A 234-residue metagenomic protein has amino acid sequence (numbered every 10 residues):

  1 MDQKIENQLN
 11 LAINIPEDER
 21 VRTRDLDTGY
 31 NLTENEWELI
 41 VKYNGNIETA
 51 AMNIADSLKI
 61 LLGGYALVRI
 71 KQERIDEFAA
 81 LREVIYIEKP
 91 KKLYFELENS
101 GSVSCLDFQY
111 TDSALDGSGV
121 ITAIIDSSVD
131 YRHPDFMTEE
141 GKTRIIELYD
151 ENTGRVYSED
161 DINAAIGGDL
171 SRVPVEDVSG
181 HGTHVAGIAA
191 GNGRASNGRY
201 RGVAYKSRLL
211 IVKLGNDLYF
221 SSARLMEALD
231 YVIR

Functional and structural regions predicted by a protein language model:
M1-A66, E73-S113, I121, D217: Autoinhibitory N-terminal propeptides
V68-R69, S179: Short alpha-helix boundary/capping motifs
Q72-I75, A186, M226-L229: Extracytoplasmic/secreted envelope proteins and their assembly/folding machinery, especially bacterial periplasmic
Y110-R224: Subtilisin-like serine protease catalytic core
I233-R234: Short acidic, glycine-rich surface-loop motifs adjacent to enzyme active sites
